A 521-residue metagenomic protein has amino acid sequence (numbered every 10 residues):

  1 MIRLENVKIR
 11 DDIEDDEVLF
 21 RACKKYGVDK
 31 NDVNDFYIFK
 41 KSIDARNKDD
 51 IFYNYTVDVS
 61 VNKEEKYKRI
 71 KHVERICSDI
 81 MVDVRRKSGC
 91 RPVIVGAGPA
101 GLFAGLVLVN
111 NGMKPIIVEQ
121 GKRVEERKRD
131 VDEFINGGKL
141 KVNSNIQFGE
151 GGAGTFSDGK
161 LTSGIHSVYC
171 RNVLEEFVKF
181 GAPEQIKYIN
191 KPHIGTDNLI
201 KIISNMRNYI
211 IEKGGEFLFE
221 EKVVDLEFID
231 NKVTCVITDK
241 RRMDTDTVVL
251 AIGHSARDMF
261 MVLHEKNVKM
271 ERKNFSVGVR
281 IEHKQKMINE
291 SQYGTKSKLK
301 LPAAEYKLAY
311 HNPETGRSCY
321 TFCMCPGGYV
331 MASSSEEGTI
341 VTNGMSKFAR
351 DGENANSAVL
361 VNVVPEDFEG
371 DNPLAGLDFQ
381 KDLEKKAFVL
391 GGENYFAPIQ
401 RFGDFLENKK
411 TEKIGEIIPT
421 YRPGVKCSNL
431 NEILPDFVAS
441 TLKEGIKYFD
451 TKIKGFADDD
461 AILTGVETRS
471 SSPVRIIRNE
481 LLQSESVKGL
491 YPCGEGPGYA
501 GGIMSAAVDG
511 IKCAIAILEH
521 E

Functional and structural regions predicted by a protein language model:
M1-Y53, V57-F156, K160-E521: Residues forming the flavin
